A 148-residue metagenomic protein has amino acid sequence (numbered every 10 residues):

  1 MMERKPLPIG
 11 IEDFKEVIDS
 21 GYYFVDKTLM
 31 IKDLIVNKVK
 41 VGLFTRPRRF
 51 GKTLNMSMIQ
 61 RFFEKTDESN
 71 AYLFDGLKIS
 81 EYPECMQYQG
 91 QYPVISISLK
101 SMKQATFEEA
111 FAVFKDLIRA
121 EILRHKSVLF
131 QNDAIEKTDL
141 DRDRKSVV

Functional and structural regions predicted by a protein language model:
M1-E81: Walker A/P-loop-proximal flanking segment of P-loop NTPase domains
G10, K15, E64-L129: P-loop NTPase motor core
S127-D139: Short, glycine/acidic-rich hinge or "gate" loops at secondary-structure transitions that mediate conformational
V147-V148: Conserved small/polar residues in nucleotide/adenosyl-binding loops
